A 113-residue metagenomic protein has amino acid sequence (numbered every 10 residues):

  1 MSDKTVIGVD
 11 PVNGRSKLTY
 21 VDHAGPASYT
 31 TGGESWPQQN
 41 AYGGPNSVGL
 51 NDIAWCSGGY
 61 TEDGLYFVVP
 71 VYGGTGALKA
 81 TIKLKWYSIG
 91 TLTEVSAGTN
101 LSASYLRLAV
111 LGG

Functional and structural regions predicted by a protein language model:
M1-Q39, A103-G113: Extracellular receptor-binding modules and their adjoining Ser/Thr/Gly/Asp/Asn-rich linkers
G25-S102: Extracellular attachment/recognition segments
